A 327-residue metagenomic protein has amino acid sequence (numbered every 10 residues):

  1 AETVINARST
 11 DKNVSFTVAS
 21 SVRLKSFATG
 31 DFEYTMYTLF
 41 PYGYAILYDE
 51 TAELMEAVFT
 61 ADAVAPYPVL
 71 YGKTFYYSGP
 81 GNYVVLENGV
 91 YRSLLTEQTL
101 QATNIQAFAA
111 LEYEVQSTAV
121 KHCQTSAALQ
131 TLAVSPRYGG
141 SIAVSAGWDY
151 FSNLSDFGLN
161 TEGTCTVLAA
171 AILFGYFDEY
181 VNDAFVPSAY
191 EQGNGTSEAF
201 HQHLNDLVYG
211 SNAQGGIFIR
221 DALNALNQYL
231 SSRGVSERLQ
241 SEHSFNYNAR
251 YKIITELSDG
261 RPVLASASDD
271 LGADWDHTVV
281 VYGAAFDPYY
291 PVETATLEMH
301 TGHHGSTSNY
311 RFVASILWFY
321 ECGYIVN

Functional and structural regions predicted by a protein language model:
A1-A28, V64-G72: Short, non-transmembrane alpha-helical segments in secretory-pathway proteins
K12-T51, V84-L86: Exposed beta-strand-loop-beta-strand "reactive/processing" segments of non-cytosolic proteins
V14-F16, L24, E179-A189, G234-F245: Surface-exposed patches in mature extracellular/periplasmic domains of secreted proteins
S15-T17, R23, V90, A143 (+2 more regions): Ser/Thr- (and often Asn-) enriched beta-sheet segments in non-cytosolic proteins
T29, T164-T166, H303-G305: Tryptophan-centric aromatic hotspots in well-structured domains and transmembrane helices
G43, A52-M55, A65-T96, Q101-A102 (+2 more regions): Active-site signature of cysteine proteases
E56-G215: Active-site-adjacent structural segments surrounding the nucleophilic cysteine of cysteine proteases and isopeptidases
I172-G175, H203-F286, V292: Predominantly the structural core of cysteine protease catalytic domains
